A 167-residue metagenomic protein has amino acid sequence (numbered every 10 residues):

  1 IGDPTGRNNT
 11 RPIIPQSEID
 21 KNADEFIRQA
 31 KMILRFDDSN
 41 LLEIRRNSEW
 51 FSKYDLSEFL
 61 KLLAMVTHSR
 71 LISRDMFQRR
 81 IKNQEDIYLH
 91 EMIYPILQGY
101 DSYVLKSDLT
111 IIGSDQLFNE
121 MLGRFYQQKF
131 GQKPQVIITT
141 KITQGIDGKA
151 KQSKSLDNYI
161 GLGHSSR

Functional and structural regions predicted by a protein language model:
I1, I111-I112, G148, L156: Short glycine-rich loop/turn motifs that provide flexible caps or phosphate-binding loops at active sites
I1, S52-Y54, Q144-D147: Flexible loop/turn segments at secondary-structure boundaries
I1-I13: N-terminal, positively charged nucleic-acid-binding surface of large information/translation enzymes
D3-G6, L56-F59, A150: Short aromatic-enriched loop/helix-cap "lid" or pocket-rim segments at secondary-structure transitions that line
P12-T139: Divalent-metal (Mg2+/Mn2+/Ca2+)-assisted nucleotide/phosphate chemistry catalytic cores
A64-T67, T140-R167: Catalytic adenosine-cofactor/nucleotide-binding cores of aminoacyl-tRNA synthetases and other
